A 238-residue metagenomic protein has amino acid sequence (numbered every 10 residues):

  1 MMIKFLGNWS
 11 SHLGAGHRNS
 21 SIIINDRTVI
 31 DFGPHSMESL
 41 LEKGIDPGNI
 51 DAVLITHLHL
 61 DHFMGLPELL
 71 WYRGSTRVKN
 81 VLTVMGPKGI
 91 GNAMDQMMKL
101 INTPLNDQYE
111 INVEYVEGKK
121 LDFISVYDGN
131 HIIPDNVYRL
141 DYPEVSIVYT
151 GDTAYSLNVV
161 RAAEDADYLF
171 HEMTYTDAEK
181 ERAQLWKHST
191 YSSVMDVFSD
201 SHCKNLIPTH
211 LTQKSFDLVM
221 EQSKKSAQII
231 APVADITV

Functional and structural regions predicted by a protein language model:
M1-K43, N136-G151, Y168: Conserved beta-strand hairpin/beta-sheet module of binuclear metal-dependent hydrolase folds, prominently
I3, I22, D31, L40 (+8 more regions): Divalent metal-coordination and catalytic microenvironments
I30-G33, D51-H57, D61, P87 (+4 more regions): Active-site neighborhood of phospho(di)ester-bond hydrolases with catalytic His/Asp-centered motifs
M37-M85: Active-site metal-binding motif and surrounding structural segment of the metallo-beta-lactamase
G65-R73, M97, S215-S223: Metal-dependent catalytic neighborhoods of phosphoester/phosphodiester hydrolases
V78-N80, I90-V113: Active-site neighborhood of divalent metal-dependent phosphoester bond hydrolases
K99, V116-Y168: Catalytic core of the metallo-beta-lactamase
Y155-T237: Cap/insert and terminal regions of metallo-dependent hydrolase folds
